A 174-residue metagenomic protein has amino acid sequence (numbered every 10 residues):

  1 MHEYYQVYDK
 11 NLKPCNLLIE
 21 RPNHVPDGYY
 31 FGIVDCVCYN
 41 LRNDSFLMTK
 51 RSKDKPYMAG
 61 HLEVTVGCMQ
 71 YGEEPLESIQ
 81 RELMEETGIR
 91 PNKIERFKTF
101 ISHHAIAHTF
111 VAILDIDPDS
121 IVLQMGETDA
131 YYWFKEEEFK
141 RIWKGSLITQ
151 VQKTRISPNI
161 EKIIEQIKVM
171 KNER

Functional and structural regions predicted by a protein language model:
M1-D35, Y39-R42: Acidic, metal-coordinating catalytic segment for phosphate/diphosphate chemistry, firing primarily on the Nudix
P14, A59-G60, S102-R174: Nudix hydrolase/Nudix homology domain
R21-I33, R42-R81, E85: Conserved Nudix-box catalytic region and its N-terminal flanking loop in Nudix hydrolases and closely related
G28-Y39, M69-E73, E138-T154: Short, surface-exposed secondary-structure junctions/capping segments
Y39, V64, F134: A conserved hydrophobic position in a structured secondary element of the catalytic/binding core that shapes
K53, Q80, M84-S120: Active-site segment of metal-dependent pyrophosphate-handling enzymes, primarily the Nudix hydrolase catalytic core
